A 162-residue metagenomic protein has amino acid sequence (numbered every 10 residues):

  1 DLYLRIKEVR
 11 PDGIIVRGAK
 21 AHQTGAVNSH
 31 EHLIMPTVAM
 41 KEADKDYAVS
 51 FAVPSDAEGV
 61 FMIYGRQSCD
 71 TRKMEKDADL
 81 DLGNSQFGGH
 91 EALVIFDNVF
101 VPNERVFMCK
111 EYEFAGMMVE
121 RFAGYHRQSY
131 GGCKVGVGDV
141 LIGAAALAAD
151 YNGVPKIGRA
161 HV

Functional and structural regions predicted by a protein language model:
D1-R17: Gly/Pro-rich turn-and-neighbor structural signature
L2, R17-A19, M35, I95 (+2 more regions): Short, hydrophobic/aromatic alpha-helical segments in well-folded domains
L4-R5, E58-V60, V99, E104-V106: Flexible, active-site-adjacent loop/turn segments at secondary-structure boundaries
R5, Y64-R66, E75-S85: Short Gly/Thr-rich strand-loop-strand
V9, G25-V27, D44, S85 (+1 more regions): Short capping loops/turns at secondary-structure boundaries
D12, H30-H32, Y47-F51, H90-V99 (+1 more regions): Structural beta-strand/beta-sheet cores of well-ordered domains, especially the beta-sheet scaffolds that support
A19, Q23-E75: A short core secondary-structure module
D77-H161: Glycine-rich beta->alpha junctions and the first turn(s) of the following alpha-helix
